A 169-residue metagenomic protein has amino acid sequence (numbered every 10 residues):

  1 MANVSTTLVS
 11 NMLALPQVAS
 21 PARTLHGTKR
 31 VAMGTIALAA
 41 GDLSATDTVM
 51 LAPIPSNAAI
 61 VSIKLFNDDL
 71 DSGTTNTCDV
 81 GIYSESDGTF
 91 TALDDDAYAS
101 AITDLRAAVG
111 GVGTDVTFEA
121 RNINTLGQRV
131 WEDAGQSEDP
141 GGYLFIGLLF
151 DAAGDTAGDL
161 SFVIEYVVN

Functional and structural regions predicted by a protein language model:
A2-N169: Surface-exposed, low-hydrophobicity beta-strand/loop segments enriched in small/polar/acidic residues
